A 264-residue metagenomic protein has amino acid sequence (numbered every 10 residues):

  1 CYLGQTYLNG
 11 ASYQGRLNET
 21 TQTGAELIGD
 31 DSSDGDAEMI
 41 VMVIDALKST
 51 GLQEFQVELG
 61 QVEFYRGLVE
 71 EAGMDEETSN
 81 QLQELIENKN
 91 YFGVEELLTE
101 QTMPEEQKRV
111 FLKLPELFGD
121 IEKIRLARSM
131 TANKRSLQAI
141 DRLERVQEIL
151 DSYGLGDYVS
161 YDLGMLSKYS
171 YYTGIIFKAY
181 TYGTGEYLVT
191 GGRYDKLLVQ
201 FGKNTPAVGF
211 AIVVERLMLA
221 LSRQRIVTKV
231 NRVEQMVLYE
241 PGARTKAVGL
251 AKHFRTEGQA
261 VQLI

Functional and structural regions predicted by a protein language model:
Y2-L52, L98-I264: Positively charged, Gly/Ser-enriched RNA/tRNA-binding surfaces
N18-T23, L59-G67: Short, conserved phosphate-binding/catalytic loop or strand-edge motifs used in phosphoryl-/nucleotidyl-transfer
T50, F64-Y65, T78: Extended alpha-helical scaffolds
E54-F64, L82, S160-G164: Short, surface-exposed recognition loops or helix-turn segments adjacent to catalytic cores
Q61, K89-N90, D120: Short, solvent-exposed helix-helix connector turns and helix-capping sites enriched in acidic/polar residues
L68-V69, G73, F118: Active-site-proximal loop/short-helix segments that contain or immediately flank catalytic acid/base residue(s)
G73-E96, M103, L155, T181: Acidic, His- and aromatic-enriched active-site or binding-groove loops in soluble protein domains that engage sugars
